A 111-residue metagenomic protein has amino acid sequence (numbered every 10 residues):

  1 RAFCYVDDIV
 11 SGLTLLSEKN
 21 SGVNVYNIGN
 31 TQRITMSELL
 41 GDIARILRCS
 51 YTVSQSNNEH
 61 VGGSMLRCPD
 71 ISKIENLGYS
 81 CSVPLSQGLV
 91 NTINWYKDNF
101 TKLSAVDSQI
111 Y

Functional and structural regions predicted by a protein language model:
R1-Y111: C-terminal substrate-binding subdomain of Rossmann-fold SDR/epimerase-dehydratase oxidoreductases
